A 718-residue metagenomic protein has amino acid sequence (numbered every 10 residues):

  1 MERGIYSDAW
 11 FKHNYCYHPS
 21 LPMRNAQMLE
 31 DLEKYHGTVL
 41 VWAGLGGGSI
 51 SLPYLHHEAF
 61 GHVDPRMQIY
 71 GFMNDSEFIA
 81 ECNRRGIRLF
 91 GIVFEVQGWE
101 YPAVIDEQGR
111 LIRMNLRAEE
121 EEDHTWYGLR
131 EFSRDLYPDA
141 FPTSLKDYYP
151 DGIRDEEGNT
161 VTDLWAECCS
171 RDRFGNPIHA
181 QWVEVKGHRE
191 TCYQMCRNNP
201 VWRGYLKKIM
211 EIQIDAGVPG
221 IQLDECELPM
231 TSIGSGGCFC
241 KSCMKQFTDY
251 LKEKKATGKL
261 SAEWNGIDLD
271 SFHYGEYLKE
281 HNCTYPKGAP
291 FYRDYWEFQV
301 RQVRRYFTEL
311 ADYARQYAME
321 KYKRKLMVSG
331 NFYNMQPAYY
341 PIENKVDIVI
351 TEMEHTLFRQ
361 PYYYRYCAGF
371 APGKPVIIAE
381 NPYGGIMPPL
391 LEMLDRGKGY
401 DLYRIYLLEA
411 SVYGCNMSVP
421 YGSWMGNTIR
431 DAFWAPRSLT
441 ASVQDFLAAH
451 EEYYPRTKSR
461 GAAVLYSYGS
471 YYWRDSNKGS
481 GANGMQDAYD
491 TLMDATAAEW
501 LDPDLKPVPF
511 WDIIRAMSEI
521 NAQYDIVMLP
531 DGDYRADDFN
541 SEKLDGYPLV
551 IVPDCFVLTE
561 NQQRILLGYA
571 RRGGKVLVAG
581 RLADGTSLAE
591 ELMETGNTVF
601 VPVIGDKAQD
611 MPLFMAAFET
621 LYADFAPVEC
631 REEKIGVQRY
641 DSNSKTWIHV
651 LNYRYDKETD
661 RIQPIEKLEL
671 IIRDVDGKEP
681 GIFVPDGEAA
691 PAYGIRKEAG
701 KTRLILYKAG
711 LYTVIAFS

Functional and structural regions predicted by a protein language model:
M1-I50, F78-A80, I87-G91, H179-Q181 (+1 more regions): N-terminal structural segment of carbohydrate-active enzymes
R3-F11, L40-W42, L89-G91, I221-L223 (+4 more regions): Hydrophobic faces of well-ordered beta-strands that scaffold small-molecule active sites in alpha/beta enzyme cores
Y6-R24, T191-Y205, P388-Y400: Active-site mouth loops of central-metabolism enzymes
C16-E33, E58-I87, P200-K207, R305-E309 (+1 more regions): Aromatic- and glycine-enriched glycan-recognition loops and surfaces that form the carbohydrate-binding subsites
M23-P53, E77, A216-G220, Y406-Y413 (+3 more regions): Catalytic domains of carbohydrate-active enzymes, especially glycoside hydrolases
M28-L29, L45-R117: Aromatic-lined substrate-binding rim segments of carbohydrate-active enzymes
D31, A118-V349, E354-P361, Y366 (+1 more regions): Polysaccharide-binding and catalytic clefts of secreted carbohydrate-active enzymes
L269-C283, K287, Y292, R301-Q336 (+2 more regions): Carbohydrate-binding surfaces of carbohydrate-active enzymes
